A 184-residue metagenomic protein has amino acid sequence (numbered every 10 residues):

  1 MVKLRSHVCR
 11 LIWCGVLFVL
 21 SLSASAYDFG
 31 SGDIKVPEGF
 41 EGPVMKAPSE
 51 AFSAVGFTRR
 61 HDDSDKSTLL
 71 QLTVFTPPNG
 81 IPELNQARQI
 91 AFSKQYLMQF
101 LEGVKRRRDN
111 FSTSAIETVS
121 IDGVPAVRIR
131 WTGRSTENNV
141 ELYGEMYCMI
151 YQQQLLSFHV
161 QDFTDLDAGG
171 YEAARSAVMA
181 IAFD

Functional and structural regions predicted by a protein language model:
V2-W13: Bacterial N-terminal signal peptides that target proteins for export
S21-S23: N-terminal signal peptide c-region/cleavage motif recognized by signal peptidases
S25-R60: N-terminal "mature-domain start" segment
S31, A87-Q95, A168, E172: Soluble non-cytosolic domains of exported or imported proteins
I34-P43, Q154-D184: Surface-exposed amphipathic alpha-helical segments
E38-F40, V74-T76, R130-G133, M146 (+1 more regions): A mature extracytoplasmic/lumenal domain signature
S49-E141: Conserved polar/disulfide-associated segments of primarily extracytoplasmic proteins
E145-L156: A short, solvent-exposed beta-edge/loop patch
